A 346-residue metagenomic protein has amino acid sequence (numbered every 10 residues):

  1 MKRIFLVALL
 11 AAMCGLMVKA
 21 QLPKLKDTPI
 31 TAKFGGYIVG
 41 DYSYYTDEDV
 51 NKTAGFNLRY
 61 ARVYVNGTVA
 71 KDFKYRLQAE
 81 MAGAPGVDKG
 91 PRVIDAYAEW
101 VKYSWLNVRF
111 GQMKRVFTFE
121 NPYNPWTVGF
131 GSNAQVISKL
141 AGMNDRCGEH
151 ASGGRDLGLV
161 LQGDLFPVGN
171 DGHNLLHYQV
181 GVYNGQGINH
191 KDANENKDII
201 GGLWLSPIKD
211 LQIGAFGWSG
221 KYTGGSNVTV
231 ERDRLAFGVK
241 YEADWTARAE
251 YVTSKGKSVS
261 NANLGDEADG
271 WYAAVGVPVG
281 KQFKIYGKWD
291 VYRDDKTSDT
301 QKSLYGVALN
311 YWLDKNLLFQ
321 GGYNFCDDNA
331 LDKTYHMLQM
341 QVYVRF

Functional and structural regions predicted by a protein language model:
M1-K26: Cleavable N-terminal export/targeting peptides
L22-T46, V50-I188, A193-I200, W204-I213 (+3 more regions): Outer membrane beta-barrel
Y45-K52, G86-D95, P122-P125, N189-K197 (+4 more regions): Outer-membrane beta-barrel translocator domains and adjoining extracellular loop/strand segments of Gram-negative
M81, K114-V116, N184, S219-K221 (+3 more regions): Active-site-proximal loop/turn and secondary-structure-junction residues that shape catalytic pockets, frequently
W204-D295: Detector for outer-membrane/organellar transmembrane beta-barrel domains, recognizing the amphipathic beta-strand
G276-N329: C-terminal hydrophobic structural anchor segments that stabilize assembly/packing rather than catalytic chemistry
Y311, L317, T334-F346: Outer-membrane beta-barrel "beta-signal"
